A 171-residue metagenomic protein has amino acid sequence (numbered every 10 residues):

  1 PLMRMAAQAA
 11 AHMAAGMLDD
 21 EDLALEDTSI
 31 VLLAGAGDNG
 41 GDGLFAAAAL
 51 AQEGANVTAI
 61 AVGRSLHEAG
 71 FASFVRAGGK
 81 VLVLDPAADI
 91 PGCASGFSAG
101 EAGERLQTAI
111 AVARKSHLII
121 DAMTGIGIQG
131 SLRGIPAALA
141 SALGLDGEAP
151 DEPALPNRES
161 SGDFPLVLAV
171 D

Functional and structural regions predicted by a protein language model:
P1-L33: An N-terminal, well-structured beta->alpha segment
L23-V170: Glycine-rich phosphate/dinucleotide-binding loop and adjoining beta-alpha-beta core of small-molecule
